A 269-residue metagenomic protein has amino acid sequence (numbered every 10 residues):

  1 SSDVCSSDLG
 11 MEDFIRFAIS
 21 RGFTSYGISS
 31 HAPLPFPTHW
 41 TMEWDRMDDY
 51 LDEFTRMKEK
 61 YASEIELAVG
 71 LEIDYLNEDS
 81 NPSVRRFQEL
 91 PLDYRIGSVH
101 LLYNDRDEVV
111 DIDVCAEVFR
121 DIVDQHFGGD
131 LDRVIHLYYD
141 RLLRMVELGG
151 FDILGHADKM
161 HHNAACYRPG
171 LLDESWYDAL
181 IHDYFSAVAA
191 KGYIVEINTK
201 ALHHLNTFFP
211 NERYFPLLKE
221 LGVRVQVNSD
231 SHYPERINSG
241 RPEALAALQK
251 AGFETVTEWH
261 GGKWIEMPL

Functional and structural regions predicted by a protein language model:
S2, H31-P33, E72-L76, V99-L102 (+4 more regions): Active-site beta-loop-alpha junctions enriched in small/polar residues
V4-S6: Short, small-residue-biased leader/transition segments that mark boundaries at the very start of proteins
D8-M11, Y167-L269: Charged catalytic cores and adjacent phosphate/nucleic-acid-binding surfaces used for phosphate/nucleic-acid chemistry
F14-M42, E66-E72, I96-L101, D152: Divalent metal-dependent hydrolysis catalytic cores, especially in the metallo-beta-lactamase
I19, Q88, V146-E147, K219 (+1 more regions): Non-catalytic positions within long, well-ordered alpha-helices that form the structural scaffold/packing of enzyme
F36-D48, E78-F87, I237-L245: Metal-dependent catalytic neighborhoods of phosphoester/phosphodiester hydrolases
M47-A190: Extended substrate/RNA-proximal surfaces in nucleic-acid metabolism proteins
